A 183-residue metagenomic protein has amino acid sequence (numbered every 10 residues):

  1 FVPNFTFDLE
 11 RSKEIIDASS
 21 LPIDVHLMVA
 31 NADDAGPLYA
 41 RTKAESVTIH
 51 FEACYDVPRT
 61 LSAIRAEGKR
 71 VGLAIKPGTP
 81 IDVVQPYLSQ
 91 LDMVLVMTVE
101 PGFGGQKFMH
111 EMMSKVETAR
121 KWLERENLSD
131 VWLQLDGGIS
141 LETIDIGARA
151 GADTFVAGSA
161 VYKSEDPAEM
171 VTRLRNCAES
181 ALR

Functional and structural regions predicted by a protein language model:
F1-A63: N-terminal active-site wall of soluble small-molecule enzyme domains
F1-T6, E10-R11, P77, Q85 (+2 more regions): Glycine/Thr-rich beta-alpha phosphate-binding loop at enzyme active sites
F5-V25, A63-G72, M112-L133, L174-R183: Alpha-helix-loop-beta-strand connector modules within alpha/beta enzyme cores
I23-L27, V47-I49, V71-I75, V94-V96 (+2 more regions): Hydrophobic faces of well-ordered beta-strands that scaffold small-molecule active sites in alpha/beta enzyme cores
M28-A32, E52, K76-G78, V99-E100 (+2 more regions): Active-site beta-loop-alpha junctions enriched in small/polar residues
D33-R41, T79-L91, G138-F155: Catalytic cores of alpha/beta
Y39, V94, A119, D136 (+3 more regions): Conserved, mostly hydrophobic/aromatic
V47-D56, L95-K107, A150-M170: Glycine-rich phosphate-binding active-site loops on the catalytic face of alpha/beta enzymes
